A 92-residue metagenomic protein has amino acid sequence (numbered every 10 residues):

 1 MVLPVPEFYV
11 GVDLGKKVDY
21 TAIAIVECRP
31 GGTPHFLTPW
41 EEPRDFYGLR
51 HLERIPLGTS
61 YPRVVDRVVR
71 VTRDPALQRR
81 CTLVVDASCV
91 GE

Functional and structural regions predicted by a protein language model:
M1-E92: RNase H-like, metal-dependent nuclease domains and their acidic two-metal-ion catalytic environment used
